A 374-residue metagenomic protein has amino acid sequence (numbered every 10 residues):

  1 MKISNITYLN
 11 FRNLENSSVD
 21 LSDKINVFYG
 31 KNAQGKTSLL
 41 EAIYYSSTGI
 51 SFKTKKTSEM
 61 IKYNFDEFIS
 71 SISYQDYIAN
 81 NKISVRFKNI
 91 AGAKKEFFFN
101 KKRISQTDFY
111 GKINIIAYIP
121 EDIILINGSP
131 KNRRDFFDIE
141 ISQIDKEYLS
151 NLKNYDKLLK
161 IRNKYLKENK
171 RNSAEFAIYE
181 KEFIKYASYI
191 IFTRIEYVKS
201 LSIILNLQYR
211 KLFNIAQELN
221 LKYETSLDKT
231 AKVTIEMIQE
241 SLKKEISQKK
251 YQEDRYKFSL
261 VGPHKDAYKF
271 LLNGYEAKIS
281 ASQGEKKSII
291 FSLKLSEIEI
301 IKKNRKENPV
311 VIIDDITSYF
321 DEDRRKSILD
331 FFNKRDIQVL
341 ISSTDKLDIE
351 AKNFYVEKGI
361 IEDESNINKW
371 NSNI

Functional and structural regions predicted by a protein language model:
M1-K31, N64, A174-V310, Y319-D323 (+3 more regions): Conserved NTPase motor "head" modules and their coupling/switch loops across ABC/AAA+ ATPases, GTPases, and GHKL ATPases
K36: Conserved lysine of the Walker
Y45-S58, S296-N304: Post-Walker A helix-loop "phosphate-sensing" segment adjacent to the P-loop in P-loop NTPases
T48-N132, I141-I144, Y148, S202 (+2 more regions): Nucleotide-state sensing region of NTPase/ATPase domains
D314-I316: Walker B catalytic acidic pair
S342-T344: H-loop/switch region of ABC-family ATPase nucleotide-binding domains
F354-S365: H-loop (His-switch) and adjacent beta-strand-loop-beta switch element of ABC-type ATPase nucleotide-binding domains
